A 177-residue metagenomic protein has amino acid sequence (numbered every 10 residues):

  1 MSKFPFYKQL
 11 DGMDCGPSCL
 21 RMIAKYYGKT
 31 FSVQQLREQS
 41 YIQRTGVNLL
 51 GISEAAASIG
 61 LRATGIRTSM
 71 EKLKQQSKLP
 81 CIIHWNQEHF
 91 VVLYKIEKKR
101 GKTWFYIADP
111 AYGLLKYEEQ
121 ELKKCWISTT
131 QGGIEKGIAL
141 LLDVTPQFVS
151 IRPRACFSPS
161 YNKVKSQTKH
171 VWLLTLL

Functional and structural regions predicted by a protein language model:
M1-T68, K72, K78-L79, W85-Q87 (+1 more regions): Cysteine-nucleophile protease catalytic domains, especially the papain-like/related folds used in DUB/UBL proteases
S40-V47, K74-N86, F90-L177: Noncatalytic regulatory segments and standalone regulatory/sensor domains
